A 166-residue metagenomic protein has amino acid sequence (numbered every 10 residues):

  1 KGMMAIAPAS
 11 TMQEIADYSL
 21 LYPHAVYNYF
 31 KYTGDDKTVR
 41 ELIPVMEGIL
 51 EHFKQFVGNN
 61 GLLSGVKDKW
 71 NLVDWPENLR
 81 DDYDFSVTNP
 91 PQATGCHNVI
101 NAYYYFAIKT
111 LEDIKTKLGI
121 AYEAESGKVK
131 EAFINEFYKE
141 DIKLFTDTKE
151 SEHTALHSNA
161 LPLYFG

Functional and structural regions predicted by a protein language model:
K1-A5, Y32-V99, L118-A160: Active-site acid/base region of carbohydrate-active enzymes
A7-M12: Active-site lumenal/periplasmic loops and adjacent helix-entry segments of GT-C-fold, multi-pass membrane
Y22-T38, I100-G119, A160-G166: Well-ordered alpha-helical scaffold segments within catalytic/enzyme domains
